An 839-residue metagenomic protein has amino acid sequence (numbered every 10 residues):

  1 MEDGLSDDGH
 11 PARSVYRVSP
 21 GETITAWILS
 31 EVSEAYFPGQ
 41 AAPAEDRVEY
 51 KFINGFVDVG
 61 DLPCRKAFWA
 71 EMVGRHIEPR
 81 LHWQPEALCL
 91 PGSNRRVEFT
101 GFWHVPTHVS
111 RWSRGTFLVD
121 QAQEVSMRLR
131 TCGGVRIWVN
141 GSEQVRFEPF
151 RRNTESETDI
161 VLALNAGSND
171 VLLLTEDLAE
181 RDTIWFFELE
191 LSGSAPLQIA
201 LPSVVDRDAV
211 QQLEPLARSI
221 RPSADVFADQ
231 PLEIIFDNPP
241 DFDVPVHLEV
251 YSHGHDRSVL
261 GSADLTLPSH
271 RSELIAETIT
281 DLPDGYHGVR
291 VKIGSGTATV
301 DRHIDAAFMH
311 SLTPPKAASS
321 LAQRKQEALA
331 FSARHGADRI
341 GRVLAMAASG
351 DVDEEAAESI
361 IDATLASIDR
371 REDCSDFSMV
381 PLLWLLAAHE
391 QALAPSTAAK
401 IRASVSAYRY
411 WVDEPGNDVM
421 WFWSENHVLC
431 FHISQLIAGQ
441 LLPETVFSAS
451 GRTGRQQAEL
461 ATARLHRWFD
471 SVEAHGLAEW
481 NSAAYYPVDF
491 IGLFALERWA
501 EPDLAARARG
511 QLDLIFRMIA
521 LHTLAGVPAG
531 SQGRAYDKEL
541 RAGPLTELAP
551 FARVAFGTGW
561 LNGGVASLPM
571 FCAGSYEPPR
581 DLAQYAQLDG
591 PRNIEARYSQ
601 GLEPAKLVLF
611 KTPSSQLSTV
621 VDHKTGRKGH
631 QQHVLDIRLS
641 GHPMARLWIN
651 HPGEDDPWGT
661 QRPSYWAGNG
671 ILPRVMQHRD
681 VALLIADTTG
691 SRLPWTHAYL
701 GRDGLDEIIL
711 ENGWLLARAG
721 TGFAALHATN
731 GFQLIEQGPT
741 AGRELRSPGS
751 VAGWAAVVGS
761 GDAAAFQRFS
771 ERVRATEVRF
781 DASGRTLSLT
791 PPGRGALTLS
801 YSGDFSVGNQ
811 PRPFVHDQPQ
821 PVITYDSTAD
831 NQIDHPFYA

Functional and structural regions predicted by a protein language model:
M1-S93, L174-Q212: Accessory carbohydrate-binding/adhesion or oligomerization-edge regions at the termini of glycan-active proteins
V105-F117: Short beta-strands within extracellular/lumenal beta-sheet-rich domains
S113-G115, S156-I160, E273-I275: Short strand-edge motifs at loop-to-beta-strand transitions and within beta-strands of extracellular beta-rich domains
V119, Q123-W138, V171: Aromatic-lined ligand-binding clefts that engage carbohydrates, nucleic acids, or primary amines
R136-E188: Beta-strand-rich ligand-recognition modules
S142-Q144, S192-S194, V250-S258: Change "in extracellular beta-sheet-rich domains … of secreted and cell-surface proteins" to "in beta-sheet-rich domains
Q211-N426, L460-R464, T558-A839: Ser/Thr/Asn(+Pro)-rich, low-complexity disordered segments
D376-A388, A394-Y598, E603-A605: Extracellular polysaccharide-recognition and catalytic grooves
